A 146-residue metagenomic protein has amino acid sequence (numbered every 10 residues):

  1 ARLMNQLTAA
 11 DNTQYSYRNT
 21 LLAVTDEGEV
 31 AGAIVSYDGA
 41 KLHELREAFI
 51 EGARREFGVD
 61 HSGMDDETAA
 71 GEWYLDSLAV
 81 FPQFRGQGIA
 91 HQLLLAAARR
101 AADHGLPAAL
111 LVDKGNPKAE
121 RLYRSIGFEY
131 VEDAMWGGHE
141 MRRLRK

Functional and structural regions predicted by a protein language model:
A1-T20, T25-D26: Active-site rim helix/loop that mediates acceptor-substrate recognition in acyltransferases
L22, E29-D38, Y74, A79: Conserved beta-strand in the GNAT
V24, A53-R54, G58, L78-R85 (+1 more regions): A short, internal acetyl-CoA/4′-phosphopantetheine-binding micro-motif in the GNAT/acyltransferase core
Y37-S77: Conserved acyl-donor/pantetheine-binding loop and adjacent beta-alpha core of acyl/acetyltransferases and related
G39-K41, A109-V112, R124-R143: Conserved catalytic-core motifs of GNAT/GCN5-like acyltransferases
G71-W73, R85, R100-K114: Conserved GNAT acetyl-CoA-binding A-motif
V80, G86-R99, R121-S125: Conserved acetyl-CoA-binding loop-helix of GNAT-fold acetyltransferases
A90, L94, G115-A119, M135-R142: Short glycine/proline-centered loop/turn elements that form peptide/ligand docking sites
